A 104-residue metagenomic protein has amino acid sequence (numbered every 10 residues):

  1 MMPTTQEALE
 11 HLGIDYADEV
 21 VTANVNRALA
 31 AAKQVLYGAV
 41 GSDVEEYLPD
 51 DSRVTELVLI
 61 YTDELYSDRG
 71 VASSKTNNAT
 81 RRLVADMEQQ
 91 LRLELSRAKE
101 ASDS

Functional and structural regions predicted by a protein language model:
M1-S104: Divalent metal-cofactor coordination and adjacent catalytic microenvironments
